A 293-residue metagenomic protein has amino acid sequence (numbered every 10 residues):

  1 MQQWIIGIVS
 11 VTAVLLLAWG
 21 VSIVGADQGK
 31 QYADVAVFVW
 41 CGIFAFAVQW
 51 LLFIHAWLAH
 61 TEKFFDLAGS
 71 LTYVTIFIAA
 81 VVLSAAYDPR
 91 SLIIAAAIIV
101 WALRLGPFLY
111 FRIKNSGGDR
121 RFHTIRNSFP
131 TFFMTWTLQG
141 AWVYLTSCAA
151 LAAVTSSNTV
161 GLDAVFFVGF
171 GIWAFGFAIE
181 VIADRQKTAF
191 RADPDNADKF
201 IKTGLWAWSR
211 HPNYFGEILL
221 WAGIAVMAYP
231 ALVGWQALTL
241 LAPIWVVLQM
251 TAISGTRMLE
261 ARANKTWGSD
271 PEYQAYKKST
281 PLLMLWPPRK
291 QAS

Functional and structural regions predicted by a protein language model:
M1, G25-A33, F53-H60: Short juxtamembrane and helix-loop transition motifs at transmembrane-helix boundaries in membrane proteins
Q3-G29, A45, Q49, Y73-L105 (+3 more regions): Hydrophobic transmembrane alpha-helices
D34-W40, S91-L92: Membrane-interfacial loop-to-transmembrane alpha-helix junctions, especially the N-terminal start
W50-E62, P107-K114: C-terminal ends of transmembrane helices
L58, N115-G118, K187-P194: Membrane-interfacial helix termini and the short, flexible loops that connect transmembrane helices in multi-pass
E62-K63, G176: Membrane-interface catalytic loops of GT-C/OST-like multi-pass glycosylation enzymes that act
K63-T72: Cytoplasmic-side transmembrane-helix entry/capping segments in multi-pass membrane proteins
L109-M134: Membrane-embedded catalytic scaffold of the fatty acid hydroxylase/desaturase
